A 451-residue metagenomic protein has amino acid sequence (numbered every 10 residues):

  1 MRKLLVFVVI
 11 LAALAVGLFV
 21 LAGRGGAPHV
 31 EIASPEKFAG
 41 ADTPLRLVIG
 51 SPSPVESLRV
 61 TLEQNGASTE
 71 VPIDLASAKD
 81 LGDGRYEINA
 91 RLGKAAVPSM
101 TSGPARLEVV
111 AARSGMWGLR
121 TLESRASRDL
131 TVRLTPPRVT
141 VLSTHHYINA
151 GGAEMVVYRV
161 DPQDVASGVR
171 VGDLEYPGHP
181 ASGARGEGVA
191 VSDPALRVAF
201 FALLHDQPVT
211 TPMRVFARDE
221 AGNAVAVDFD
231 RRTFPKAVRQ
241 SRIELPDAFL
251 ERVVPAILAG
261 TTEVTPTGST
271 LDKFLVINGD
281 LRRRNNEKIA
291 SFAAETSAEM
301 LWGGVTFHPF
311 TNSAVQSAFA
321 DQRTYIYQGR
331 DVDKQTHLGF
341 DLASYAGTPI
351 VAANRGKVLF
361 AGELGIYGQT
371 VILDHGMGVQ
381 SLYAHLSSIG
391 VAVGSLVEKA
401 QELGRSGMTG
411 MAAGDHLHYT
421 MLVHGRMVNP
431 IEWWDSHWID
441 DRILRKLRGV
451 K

Functional and structural regions predicted by a protein language model:
M1-A12: N-terminal Sec-pathway targeting helices
L14-E31, L122-V139: Proline/serine/threonine-rich low-complexity linkers at boundaries of modular beta-sandwich domains
P28, S53-L58, P137, Q163-S167 (+1 more regions): Short beta-strand/loop motifs in extracellular/secreted proteins, especially within beta-sandwich accessory domains
A33, T43-S51, T144, G152-D161 (+1 more regions): Short edge beta-strand/loop segments characteristic of extracellular beta-sandwich folds
S34-E36, V48-G50, P54-A126, Y147 (+3 more regions): Long, low-complexity serine/threonine/glycine- and acidic-rich segments characteristic of extracellular
A39-A41, T101-S102, A150, A413: Surface-exposed loops/turns
H145, A153, V160, V165-A318 (+1 more regions): Non-catalytic extracellular/periplasmic "stalk" and linker regions immediately N-terminal to catalytic or recognition
T306-V450: Catalytic cores of peptidoglycan-degrading enzymes
